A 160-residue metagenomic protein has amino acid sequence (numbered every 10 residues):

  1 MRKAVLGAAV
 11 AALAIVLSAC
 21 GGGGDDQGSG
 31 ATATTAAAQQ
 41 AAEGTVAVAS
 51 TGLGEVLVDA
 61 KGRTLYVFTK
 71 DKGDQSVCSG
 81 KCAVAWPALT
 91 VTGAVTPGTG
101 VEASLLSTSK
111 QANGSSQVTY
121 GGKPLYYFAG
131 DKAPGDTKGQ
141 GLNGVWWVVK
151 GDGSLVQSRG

Functional and structural regions predicted by a protein language model:
M1-A8: Bacterial N-terminal signal peptides that target proteins for export
V5, V16-T34: Bacterial lipoprotein signal-peptidase II cleavage site
A9-A14: Hydrophobic helical h-region of N-terminal Sec-dependent signal peptides in bacterial secretory/periplasmic proteins
S29-Q75, G160: Extracytoplasmic low-complexity, Pro/Thr/Ser/Ala/Gly-rich segments that lie immediately after a secretion/anchoring
G30, E43, T92-L106, Q157: Positively charged
D59-K72, G80, A88, Y120-A133: Extracellular/lumenal glycan-associated surfaces
K70-P97, A133-D152: Extended intrinsically disordered, low-complexity coil regions enriched in Ser, Thr, Gly, Ala and often Pro
V101-Q157: Extracytosolic low-complexity repeat regions of secreted or lipid-anchored proteins
